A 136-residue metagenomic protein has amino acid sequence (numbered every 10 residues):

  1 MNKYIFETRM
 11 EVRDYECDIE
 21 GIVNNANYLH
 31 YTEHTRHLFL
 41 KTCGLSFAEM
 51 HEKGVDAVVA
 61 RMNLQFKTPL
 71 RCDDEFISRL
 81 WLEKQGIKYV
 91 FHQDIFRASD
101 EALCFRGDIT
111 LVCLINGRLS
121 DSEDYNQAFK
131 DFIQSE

Functional and structural regions predicted by a protein language model:
M1-E7, R61, E75-I77, K88-V90: Intrinsic-disorder/low-complexity, polar/charged segments enriched in Ser/Thr/Lys/Arg/Asp/Glu/Gln
N2-V59, L114-E136: Hot-dog-fold acyl-thioester-processing enzymes
Y4, F66, R71-C72, L82-E136: HotDog/MaoC-like acyl-thioester-processing domains
A48, G54-V55, D73-F76, F91-H92: Short, positively charged
K53, A60, L64-E75, R79: Helix-adjacent hinge/juxtasegments
